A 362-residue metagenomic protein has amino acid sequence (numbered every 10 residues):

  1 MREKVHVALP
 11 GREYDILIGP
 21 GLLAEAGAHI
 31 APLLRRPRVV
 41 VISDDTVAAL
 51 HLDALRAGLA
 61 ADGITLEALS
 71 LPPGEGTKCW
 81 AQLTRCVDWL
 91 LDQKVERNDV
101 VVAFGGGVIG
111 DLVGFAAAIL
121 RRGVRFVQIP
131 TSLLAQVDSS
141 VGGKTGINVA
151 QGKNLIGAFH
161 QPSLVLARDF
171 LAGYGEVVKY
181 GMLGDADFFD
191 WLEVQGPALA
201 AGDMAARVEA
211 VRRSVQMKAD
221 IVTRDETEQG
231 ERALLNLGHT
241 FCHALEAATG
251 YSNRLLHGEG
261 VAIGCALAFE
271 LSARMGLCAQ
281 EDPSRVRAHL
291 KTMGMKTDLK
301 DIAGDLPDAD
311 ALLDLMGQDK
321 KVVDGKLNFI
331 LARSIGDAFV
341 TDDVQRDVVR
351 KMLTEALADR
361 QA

Functional and structural regions predicted by a protein language model:
M1-D99: ATP/NTP phosphate-donor binding region
E3, G175-V178, L277-A362: C-terminal charged capping/lid subdomain of soluble metabolic enzymes
L9-P10, F159, R333-G336: Short acidic-glycine loop/turn motifs at beta-strand connectors
L17, F115-A198: A glycine/threonine-rich phosphate-anchoring loop and its flanking beta-alpha core in nucleotide/phosphate-binding
P73-G74, F104-G106, L237-G238: Glycine-rich beta-strand-to-loop/alpha-helix junction loops that act as flexible
Q93-A116, L120-T131: A short, small-residue-rich loop immediately preceding and capping a beta-strand
V194-P307: Active-site segments that bind and position negatively charged phosphate/pyrophosphate groups
